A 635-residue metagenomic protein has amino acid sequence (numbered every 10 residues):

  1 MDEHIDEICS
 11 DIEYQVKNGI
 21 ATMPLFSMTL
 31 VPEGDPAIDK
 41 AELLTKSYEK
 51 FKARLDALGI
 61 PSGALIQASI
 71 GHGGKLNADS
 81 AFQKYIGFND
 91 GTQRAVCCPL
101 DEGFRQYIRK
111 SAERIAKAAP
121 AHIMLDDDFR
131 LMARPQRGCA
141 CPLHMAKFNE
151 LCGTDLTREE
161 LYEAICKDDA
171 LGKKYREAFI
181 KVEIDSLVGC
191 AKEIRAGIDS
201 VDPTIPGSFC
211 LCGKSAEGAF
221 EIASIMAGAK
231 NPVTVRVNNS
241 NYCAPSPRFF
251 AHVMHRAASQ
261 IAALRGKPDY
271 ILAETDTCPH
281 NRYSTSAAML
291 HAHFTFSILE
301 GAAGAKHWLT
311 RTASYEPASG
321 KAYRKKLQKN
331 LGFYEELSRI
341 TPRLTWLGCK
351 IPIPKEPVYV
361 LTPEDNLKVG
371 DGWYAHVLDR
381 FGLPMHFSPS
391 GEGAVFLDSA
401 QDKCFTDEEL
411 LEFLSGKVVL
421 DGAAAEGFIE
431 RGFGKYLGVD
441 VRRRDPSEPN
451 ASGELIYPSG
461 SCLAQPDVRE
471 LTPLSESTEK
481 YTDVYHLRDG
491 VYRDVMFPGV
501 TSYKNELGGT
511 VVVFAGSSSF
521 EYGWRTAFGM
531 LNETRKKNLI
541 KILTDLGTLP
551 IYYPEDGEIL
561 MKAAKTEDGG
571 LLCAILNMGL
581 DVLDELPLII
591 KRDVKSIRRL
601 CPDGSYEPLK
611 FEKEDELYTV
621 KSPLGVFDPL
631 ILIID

Functional and structural regions predicted by a protein language model:
M1-E3, T29-T45, D90-R109, L171-G189 (+6 more regions): The substrate-binding groove and active-site-proximal loops of carbohydrate-active enzymes, especially glycoside
I5-P32, R114-H122, V233-T234, A292-G304 (+2 more regions): Catalytic domains of carbohydrate-active enzymes, especially glycoside hydrolases
E7-S47, I70-T92, M132-P135, C139: Aromatic-lined carbohydrate-binding/catalytic grooves of carbohydrate-active enzymes
N18-G19, F51-S62, R114-A121, G189-G207 (+4 more regions): A structural motif corresponding to the C-terminal end of an alpha-helix and its immediate exit/capping segment
F26-T29, M132-P135, G197-W373, P449-V468 (+6 more regions): Hydrophobic targeting/anchoring helices
P61-A119, D127, L131-P135, F148 (+1 more regions): Active-site-adjacent "subsite" loops/lids of carbohydrate-active enzymes
I108, I115, I123, I198 (+3 more regions): Conserved, mostly hydrophobic/aromatic
V369-G370, A375-H376, R380, F387-S390 (+1 more regions): A conserved amphipathic helix/loop scaffold that creates a polar/acidic microenvironment used either to coordinate
